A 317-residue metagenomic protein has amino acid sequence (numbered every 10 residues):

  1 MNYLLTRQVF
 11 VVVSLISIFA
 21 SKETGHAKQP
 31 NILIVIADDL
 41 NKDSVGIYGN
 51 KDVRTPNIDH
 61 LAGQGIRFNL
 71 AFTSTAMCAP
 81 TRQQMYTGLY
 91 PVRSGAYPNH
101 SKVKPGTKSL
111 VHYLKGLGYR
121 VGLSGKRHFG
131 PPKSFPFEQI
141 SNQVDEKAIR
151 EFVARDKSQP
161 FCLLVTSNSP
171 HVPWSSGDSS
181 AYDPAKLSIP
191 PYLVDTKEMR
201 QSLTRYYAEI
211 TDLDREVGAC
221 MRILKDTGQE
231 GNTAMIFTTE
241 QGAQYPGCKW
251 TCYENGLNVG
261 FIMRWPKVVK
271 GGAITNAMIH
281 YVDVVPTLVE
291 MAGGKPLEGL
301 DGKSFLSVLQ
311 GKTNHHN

Functional and structural regions predicted by a protein language model:
N2-L5, S14-N317: Formylglycine-dependent sulfatase
